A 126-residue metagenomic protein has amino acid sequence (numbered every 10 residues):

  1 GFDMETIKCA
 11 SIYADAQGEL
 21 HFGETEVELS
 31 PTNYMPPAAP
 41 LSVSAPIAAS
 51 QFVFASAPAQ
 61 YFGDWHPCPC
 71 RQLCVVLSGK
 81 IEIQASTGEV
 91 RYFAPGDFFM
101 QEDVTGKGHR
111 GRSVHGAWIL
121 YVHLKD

Functional and structural regions predicted by a protein language model:
F2-A49: A short, N-terminal "cap"/entry segment at the start of jelly-roll beta-barrel domains of the cupin/DSBH fold
V27-S30, P37-A38, S50-C68, D103-G106 (+1 more regions): Conserved short histidine dyad/triad with adjacent acidic residue
S56-P58, H66-I83, V122: Short, conserved beta-strand element in jelly-roll/cupin
G63-W65, I83-Q84, Q101, K107-V114: Short beta-strand His + acidic residue motifs that chelate non-heme Fe in jelly-roll/DSBH and cupin folds
T87-D103: Short acidic-glycine-tyrosine-enriched beta hairpin
F99-V104, V114-D126: A short hydrophobic beta-strand segment most commonly corresponding to one strand of the jelly-roll/cupin
